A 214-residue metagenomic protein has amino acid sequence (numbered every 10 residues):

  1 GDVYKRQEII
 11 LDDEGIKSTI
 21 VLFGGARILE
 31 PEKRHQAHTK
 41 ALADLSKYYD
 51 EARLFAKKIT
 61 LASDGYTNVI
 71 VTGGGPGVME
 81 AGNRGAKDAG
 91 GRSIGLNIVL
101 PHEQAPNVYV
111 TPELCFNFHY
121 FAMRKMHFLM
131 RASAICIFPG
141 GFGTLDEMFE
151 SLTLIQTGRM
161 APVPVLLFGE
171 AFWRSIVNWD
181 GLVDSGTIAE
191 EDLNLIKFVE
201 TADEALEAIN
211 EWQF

Functional and structural regions predicted by a protein language model:
V3-Y4: Short, small-residue-biased leader/transition segments that mark boundaries at the very start of proteins
D13, Q36-A37, Y48-E51, A122 (+2 more regions): PLP-dependent amino-acid enzyme catalytic core
K17-S18, A132: Short, well-ordered alpha-helix to beta-strand connector turns
G25-E51: Glycine-rich phosphate-binding "P-loop"
G25-I28, P76, V99, G140-T144: Short glycine-rich anion-binding loops that position phosphate/pyrophosphate groups of nucleotides and phosphorylated
A37, A52, A56-V69, G73 (+1 more regions): Acidic/glycine-enriched connector segments
A41-Y48, V71-G74, I137-L145: Short, glycine-rich nucleotide/cofactor-binding loops
P101-L195, A205: Conserved phosphate- and dinucleotide-binding cores of soluble alpha/beta proteins, encompassing both enzyme active
